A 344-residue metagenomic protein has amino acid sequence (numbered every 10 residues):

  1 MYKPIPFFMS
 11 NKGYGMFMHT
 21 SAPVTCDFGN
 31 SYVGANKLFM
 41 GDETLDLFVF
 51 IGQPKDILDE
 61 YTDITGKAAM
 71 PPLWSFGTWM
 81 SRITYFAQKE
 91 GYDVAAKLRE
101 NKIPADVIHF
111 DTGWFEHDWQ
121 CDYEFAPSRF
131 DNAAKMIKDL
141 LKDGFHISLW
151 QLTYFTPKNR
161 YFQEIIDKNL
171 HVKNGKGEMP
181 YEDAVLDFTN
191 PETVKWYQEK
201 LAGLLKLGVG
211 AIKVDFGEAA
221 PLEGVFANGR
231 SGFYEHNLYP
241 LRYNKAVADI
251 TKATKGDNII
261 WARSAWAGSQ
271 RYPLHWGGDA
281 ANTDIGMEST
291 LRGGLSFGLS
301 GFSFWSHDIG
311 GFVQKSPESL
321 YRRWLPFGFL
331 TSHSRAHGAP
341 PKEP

Functional and structural regions predicted by a protein language model:
M1-P344: Catalytic-domain carbohydrate-binding cleft regions of carbohydrate-active enzymes
